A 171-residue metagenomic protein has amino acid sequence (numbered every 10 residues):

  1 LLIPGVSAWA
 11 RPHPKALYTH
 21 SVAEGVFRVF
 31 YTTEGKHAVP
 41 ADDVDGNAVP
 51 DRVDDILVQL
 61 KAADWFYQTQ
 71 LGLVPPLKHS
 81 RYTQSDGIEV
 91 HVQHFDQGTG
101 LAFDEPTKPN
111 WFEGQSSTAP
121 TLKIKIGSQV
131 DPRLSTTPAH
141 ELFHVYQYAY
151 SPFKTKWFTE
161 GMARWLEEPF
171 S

Functional and structural regions predicted by a protein language model:
L1-F27, T33: N-terminal low-structure segments adjacent to metalloprotease catalytic domains across cellular compartments
G25-F158, M162-A163: Juxtacatalytic substrate-recognition/specificity segment
F170-S171: Short helix/loop segments within enzyme catalytic domains that coordinate or immediately flank catalytic cofactors
